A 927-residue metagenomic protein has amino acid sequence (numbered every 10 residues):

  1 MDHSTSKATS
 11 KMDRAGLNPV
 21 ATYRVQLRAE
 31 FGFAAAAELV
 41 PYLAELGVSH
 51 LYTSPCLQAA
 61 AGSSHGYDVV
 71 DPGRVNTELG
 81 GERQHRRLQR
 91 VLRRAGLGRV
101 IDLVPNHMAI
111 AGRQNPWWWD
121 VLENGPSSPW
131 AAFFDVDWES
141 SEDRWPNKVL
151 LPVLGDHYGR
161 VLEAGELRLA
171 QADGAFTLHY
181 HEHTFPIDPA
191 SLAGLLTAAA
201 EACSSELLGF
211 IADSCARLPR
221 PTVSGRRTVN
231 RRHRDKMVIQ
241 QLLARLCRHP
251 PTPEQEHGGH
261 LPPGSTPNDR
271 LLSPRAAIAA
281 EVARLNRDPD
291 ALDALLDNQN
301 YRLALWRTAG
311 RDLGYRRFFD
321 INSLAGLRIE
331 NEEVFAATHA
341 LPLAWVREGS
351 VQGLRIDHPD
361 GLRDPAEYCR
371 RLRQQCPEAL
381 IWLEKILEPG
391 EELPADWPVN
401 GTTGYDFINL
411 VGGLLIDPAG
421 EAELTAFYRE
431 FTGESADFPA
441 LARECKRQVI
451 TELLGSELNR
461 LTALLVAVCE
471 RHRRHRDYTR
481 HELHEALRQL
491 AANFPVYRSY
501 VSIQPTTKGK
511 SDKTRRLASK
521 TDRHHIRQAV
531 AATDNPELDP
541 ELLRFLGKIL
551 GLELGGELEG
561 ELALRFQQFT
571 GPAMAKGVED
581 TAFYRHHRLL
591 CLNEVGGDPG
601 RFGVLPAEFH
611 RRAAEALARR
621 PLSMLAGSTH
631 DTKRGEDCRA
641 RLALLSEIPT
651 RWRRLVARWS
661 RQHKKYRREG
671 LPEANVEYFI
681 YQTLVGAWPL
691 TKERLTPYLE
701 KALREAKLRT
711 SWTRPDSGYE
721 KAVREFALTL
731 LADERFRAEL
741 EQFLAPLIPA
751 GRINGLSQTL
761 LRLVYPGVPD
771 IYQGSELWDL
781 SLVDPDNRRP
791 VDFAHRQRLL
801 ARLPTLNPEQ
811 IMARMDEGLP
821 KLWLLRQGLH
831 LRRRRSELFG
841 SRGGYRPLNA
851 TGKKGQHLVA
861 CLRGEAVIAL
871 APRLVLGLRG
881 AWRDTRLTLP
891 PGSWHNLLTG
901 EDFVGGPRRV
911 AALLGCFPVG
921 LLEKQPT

Functional and structural regions predicted by a protein language model:
M1-A61, G73, E78, R86 (+14 more regions): Carbohydrate-interacting/catalytic domains
S63-N76, Q114-W118: Surface-exposed, active-site-proximal loop segments in enzymatic domains
L88-F134: Hydrophobic or amphipathic alpha-helical targeting/insertion segments
G98, G353, L380: Hydrophobic "anchor" residues on beta-strands that sit immediately upstream of conserved functional sites
N106, R355-L362, A813: Conserved short loop/turn motifs at secondary-structure junctions
L150-L151: A conserved mid-domain beta-alpha-beta active-site/ligand-binding segment of alpha/beta enzyme cores
